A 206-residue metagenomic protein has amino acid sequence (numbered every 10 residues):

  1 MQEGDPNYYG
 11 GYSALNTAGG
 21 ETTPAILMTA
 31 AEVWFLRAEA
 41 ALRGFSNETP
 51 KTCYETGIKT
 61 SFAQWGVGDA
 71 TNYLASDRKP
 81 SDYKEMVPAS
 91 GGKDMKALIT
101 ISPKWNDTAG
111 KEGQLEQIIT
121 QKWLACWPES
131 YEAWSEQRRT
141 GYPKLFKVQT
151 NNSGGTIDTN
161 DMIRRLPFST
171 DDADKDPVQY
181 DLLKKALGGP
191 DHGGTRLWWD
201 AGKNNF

Functional and structural regions predicted by a protein language model:
M1-E32, L36-L42, C53-K59, P80-A97: Flexible, polar/acidic helix-loop-strand segments at domain edges
P6, Y12-S13, S46, K59 (+3 more regions): Compositionally biased, intrinsically disordered low-complexity regions
A18, T22-A30, F45, T49 (+2 more regions): Extracytoplasmic/periplasmic, Sec-exported soluble proteins
W34, P50-C53, Q114, A133: Stable alpha-helical elements in mature extracytoplasmic
E39-S46, I58-A63, T120-L124: Sec-exported extracytoplasmic/periplasmic mature domains
N47-T52, G68: Acidic/polar loop patches that form or flank catalytic/metal-binding clefts of enzymes that bind anionic ligands
Q64-G68, Y73-F206: C-terminal functional modules
